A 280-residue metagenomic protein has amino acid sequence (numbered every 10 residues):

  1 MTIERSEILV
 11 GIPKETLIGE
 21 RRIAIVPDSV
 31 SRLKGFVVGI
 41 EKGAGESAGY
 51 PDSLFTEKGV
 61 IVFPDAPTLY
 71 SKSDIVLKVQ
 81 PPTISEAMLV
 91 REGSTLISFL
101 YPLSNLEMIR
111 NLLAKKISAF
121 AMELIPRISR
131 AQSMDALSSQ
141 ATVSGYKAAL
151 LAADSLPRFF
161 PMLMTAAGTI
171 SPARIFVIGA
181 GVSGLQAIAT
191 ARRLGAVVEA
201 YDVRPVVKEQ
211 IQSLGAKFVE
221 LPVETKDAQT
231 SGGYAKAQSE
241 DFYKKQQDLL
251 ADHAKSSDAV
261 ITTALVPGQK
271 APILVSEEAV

Functional and structural regions predicted by a protein language model:
M1-N111, K115: An N-terminal-biased, well-structured beta-alpha scaffold segment characteristic of Rossmann-like dinucleotide-binding
T2-L9, E15, I84-R174: Glycine/serine-rich phosphate-binding loop and adjoining beta1-alpha1 elements at the start of nucleotide-handling
P13-Y50, P161-H253: Glycine-rich phosphate/diphosphate-binding loop of Rossmann-like nucleotide-binding domains
F55-G59, A136-Q140, G215-L221, A237-Q238: Short, hinge-like loop/turn segments at secondary-structure boundaries
G59-D74, P81-P82, Q229-V260, A264-A279: A structured beta-alpha segment of the ubiquitous adenosine-cofactor-binding alpha/beta core
V62, T95-F99, S118-M122, V198-A200 (+1 more regions): Short hydrophobic/aromatic-enriched beta-strand-loop microsegments
S73-D74, L106-R110, S129-S133, Q210 (+1 more regions): Short, charged, surface-exposed secondary-structure boundary motifs
V76, L96, K217-F218, V260: Short, well-ordered beta-strand core segments
